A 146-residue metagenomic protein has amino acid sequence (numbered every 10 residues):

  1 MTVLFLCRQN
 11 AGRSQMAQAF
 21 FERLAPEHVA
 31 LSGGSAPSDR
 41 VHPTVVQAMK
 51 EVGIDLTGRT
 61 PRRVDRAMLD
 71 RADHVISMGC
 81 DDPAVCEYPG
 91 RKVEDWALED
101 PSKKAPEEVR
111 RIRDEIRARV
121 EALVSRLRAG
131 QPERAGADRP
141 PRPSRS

Functional and structural regions predicted by a protein language model:
M1-D65: Conserved active-site segments centered on acidic
M1-T2, M68-M78, R111, R139 (+1 more regions): Cytosolic catalytic domains that perform sulfur/thiol-centered chemistry
N10, M49, V75-I76, I116: Conserved small-residue
Q18, P43-V46, R71, G90 (+1 more regions): Surface-exposed beta-strand edges and their flanking turn/coil or helix-capping segments
H28, S32, L56, R71 (+2 more regions): Secondary-structure transition/capping residues
S38-R40, L69, D100-K104: A short acidic, often aromatic-flanked loop/helix-cap motif at beta-alpha or helix-coil junctions that lines enzyme
R59-L98: Mid-chain, well-packed structural core segment of small domains
P83-S146: Phosphate-binding/catalytic loops
